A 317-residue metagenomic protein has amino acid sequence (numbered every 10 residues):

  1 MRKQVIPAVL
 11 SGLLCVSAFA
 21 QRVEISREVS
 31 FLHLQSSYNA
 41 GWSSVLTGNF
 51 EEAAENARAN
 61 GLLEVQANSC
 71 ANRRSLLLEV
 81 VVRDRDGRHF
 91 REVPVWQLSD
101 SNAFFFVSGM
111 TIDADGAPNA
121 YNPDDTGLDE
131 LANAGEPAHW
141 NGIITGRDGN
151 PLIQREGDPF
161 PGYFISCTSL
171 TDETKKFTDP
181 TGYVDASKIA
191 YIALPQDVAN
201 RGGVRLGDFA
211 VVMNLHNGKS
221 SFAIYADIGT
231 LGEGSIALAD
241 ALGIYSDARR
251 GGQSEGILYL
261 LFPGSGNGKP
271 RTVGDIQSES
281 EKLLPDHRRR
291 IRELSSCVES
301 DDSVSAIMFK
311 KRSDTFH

Functional and structural regions predicted by a protein language model:
M1-Q4: Positively charged n-region of N-terminal signal peptides that target proteins for export
P7-C15: Bacterial N-terminal signal peptides
V16-A20: Sec/Tat signal peptide C-region and signal peptidase I cleavage site
Q21-K219, A241-R249, F262-E299: Cell wall/extracellular polymer interaction/catalysis modules
S221-G229: Short beta-strand-centered aromatic/proline hotspots
G229-L242: Short, solvent-exposed secondary-structure boundary/capping segments
R250-Y259: Intrinsically disordered, low-complexity linker and terminal regions at domain boundaries
L294-H317: Short, solvent-exposed mixed-charge patches
